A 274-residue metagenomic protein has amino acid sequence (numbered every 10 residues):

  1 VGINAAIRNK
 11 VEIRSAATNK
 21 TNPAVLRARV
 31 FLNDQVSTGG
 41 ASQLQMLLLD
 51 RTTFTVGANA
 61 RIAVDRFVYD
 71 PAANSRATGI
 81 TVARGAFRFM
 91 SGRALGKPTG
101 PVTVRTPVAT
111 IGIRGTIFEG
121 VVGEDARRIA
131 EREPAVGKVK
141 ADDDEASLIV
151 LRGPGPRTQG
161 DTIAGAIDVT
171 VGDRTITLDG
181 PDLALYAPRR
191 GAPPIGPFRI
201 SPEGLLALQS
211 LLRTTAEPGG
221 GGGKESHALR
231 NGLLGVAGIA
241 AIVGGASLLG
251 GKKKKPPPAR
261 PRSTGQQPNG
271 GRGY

Functional and structural regions predicted by a protein language model:
V1-G221, A241: Flexible, surface-exposed loop/linker segments and immediately adjacent secondary-structure boundaries
I113, G160, G244, G251-K252 (+1 more regions): Generic low-polarity alpha-helical segments
G223-N231, A240-A259: Short hydrophobic alpha-helical membrane-entry/anchor segments
K252-Y274: Short, low-complexity, Pro/Ser/Thr/Gly-rich segments in the mature regions of secreted, periplasmic
